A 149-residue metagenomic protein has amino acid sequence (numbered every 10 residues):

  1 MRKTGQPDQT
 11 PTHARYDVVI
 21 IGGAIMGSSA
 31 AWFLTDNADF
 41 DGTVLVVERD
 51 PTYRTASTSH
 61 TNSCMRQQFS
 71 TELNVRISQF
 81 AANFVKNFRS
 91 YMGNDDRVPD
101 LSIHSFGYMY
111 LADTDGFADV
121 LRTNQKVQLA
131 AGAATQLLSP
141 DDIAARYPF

Functional and structural regions predicted by a protein language model:
M1-V18, F33-T43: Extreme N-terminal leader/targeting segments of oxidoreductases
Q6-T10, T35, T55, V98-D100 (+1 more regions): Short, flexible, glycine/charge-rich loop motifs used to bind or transfer phosphoryl groups or to couple energy/partner
V19, V46, I77: Conserved SAM-binding loop
I21, V47, L111-A112: Short hydrophobic segments within beta-strands
G22-S28, R49: Glycine-rich Rossmann-fold phosphate-binding loop(s) that bind the pyrophosphate of adenine dinucleotide cofactors
S28-T35, V44, N83-S90: Short, well-ordered amphipathic alpha-helices
T35-T58: Glycine-rich FAD pyrophosphate-binding loop
N62-F149: Dinucleotide-binding Rossmann-like beta1-alpha1 core, especially the glycine-rich loop that anchors the ADP
